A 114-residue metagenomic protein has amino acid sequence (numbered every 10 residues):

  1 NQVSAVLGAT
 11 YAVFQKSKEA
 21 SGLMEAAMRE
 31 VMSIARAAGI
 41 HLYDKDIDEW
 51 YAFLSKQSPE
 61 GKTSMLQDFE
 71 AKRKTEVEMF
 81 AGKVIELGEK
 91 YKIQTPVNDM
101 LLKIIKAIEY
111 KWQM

Functional and structural regions predicted by a protein language model:
N1-A26: Anionic-ligand binding region
S21-M114: NAD(P)-dependent Rossmann-like dehydrogenase/reductase catalytic/cofactor-binding core
